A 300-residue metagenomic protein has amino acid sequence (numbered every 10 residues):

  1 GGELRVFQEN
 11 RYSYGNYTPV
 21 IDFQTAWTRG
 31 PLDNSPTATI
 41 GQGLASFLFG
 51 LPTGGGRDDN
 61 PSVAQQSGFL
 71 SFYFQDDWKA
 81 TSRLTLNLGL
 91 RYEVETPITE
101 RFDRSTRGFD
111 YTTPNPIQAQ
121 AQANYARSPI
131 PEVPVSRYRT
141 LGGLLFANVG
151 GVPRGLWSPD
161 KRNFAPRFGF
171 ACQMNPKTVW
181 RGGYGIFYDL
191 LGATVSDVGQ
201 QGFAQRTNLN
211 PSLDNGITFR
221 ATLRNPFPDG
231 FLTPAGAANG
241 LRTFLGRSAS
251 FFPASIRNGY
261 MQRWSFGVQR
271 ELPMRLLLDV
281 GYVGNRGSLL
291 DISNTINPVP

Functional and structural regions predicted by a protein language model:
G1-P300: Short acidic-glycine motifs
